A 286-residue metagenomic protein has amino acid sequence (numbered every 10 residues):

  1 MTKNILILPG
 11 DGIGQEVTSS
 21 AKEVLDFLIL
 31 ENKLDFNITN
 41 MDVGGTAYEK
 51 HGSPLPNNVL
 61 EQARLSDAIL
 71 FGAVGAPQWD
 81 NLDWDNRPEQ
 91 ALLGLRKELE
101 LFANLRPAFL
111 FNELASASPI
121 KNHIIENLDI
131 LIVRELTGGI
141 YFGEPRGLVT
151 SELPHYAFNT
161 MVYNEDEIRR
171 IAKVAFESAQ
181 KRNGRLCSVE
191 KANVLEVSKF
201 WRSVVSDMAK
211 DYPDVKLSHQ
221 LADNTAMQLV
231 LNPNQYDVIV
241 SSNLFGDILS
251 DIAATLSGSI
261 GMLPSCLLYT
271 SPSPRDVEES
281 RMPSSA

Functional and structural regions predicted by a protein language model:
T2-I38: N-terminal phosphate-binding or glycine-rich loops at protein starts, especially the Walker A/P-loop of NTPases
I7-S20, L153-L221: Glycine-rich phosphate/diphosphate-binding loop of Rossmann-like nucleotide-binding domains
D11-G14, D67, V133, A175 (+1 more regions): Buried hydrophobic positions in well-ordered alpha/beta secondary-structure cores of metabolic enzymes
D35-L55: N-terminal beta-loop-helix "entrance" segment that forms/cooperates in small-molecule cofactor or anionic ligand
E49-F158, L244: N-terminal glycine-rich phosphate/adenylate-binding segment common to multiple enzyme folds
Q62-Q78, V215-L268: Glycine-rich phosphate-binding loop
Y269-D276: Conserved small/polar residues in nucleotide/adenosyl-binding loops
M282-A286: Hydrophobic alpha-helical segments, chiefly the membrane-spanning helices and signal/signal-anchor peptides
